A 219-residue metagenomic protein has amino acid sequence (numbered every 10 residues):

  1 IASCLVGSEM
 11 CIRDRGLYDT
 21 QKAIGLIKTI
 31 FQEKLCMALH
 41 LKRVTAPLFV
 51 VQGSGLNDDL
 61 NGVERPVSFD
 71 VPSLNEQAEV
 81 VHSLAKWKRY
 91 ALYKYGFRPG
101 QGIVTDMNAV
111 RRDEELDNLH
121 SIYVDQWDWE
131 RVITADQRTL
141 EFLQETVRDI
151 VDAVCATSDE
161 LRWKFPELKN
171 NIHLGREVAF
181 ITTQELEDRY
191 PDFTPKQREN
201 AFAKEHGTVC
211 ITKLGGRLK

Functional and structural regions predicted by a protein language model:
I1-I12: Single conserved hydrophobic/aromatic residue that forms the stacking wall/gate of nucleotide- or nucleobase-binding
S8, I122-V132, G207: Glycine-rich, often proline-containing surface loops adjacent to acidic residues and nearby aromatics that form
R13-L92: N-terminal "assembly arms/tails" that initiate or stabilize quaternary assembly in self-assembling proteins
G16-Y18, D128-T139: A generic structural motif
V50, L84, N108-R111, I133-A135 (+2 more regions): Short, flexible loop/turn elements at secondary-structure junctions
V51, D149-K219: Metal-assisted phosphate- and nucleotidyl-transfer catalytic regions
D58, P72-A78, K94-R98, T134 (+2 more regions): Hydrophobic N-terminal alpha-helices or hydrophobic patches in metabolic proteins across all domains of life
L84-Q126: Conserved alpha/beta core surface patches that mediate binding of polyanionic ligands
